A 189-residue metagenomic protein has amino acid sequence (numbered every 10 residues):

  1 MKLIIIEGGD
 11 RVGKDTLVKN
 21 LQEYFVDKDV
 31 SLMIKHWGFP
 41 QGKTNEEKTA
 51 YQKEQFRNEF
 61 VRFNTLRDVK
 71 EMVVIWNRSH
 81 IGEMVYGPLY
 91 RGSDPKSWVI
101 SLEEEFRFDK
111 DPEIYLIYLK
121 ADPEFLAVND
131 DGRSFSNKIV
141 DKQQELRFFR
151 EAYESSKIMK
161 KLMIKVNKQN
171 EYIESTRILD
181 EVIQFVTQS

Functional and structural regions predicted by a protein language model:
I6: Hydrophobic anchor at the beta1->P-loop junction of P-loop NTPases
G9: P-loop (Walker A) phosphate-binding loop of NTP-binding proteins
V12, T16-M72: Conserved substrate/cofactor phosphate-moiety recognition/catalytic segment in nucleotide-dependent phosphotransferases
H36-Y51, E83-P95, F135-N137: Surface-exposed cleft-lining segments at the edges of enzyme active sites
V69-V74, E113-Y115: Loop/turn-to-beta-strand initiation segments
E71-M84: Conserved P-loop NTPase "ATPase switch" module shared by AAA+ and STAND
Y86, Y90-E154: A glycine- and Lys/Arg-enriched "phosphate-lid" helix/loop adjacent to the NTP-binding pocket of small-molecule kinases
G132-S189: NTP-dependent small-molecule kinase module
